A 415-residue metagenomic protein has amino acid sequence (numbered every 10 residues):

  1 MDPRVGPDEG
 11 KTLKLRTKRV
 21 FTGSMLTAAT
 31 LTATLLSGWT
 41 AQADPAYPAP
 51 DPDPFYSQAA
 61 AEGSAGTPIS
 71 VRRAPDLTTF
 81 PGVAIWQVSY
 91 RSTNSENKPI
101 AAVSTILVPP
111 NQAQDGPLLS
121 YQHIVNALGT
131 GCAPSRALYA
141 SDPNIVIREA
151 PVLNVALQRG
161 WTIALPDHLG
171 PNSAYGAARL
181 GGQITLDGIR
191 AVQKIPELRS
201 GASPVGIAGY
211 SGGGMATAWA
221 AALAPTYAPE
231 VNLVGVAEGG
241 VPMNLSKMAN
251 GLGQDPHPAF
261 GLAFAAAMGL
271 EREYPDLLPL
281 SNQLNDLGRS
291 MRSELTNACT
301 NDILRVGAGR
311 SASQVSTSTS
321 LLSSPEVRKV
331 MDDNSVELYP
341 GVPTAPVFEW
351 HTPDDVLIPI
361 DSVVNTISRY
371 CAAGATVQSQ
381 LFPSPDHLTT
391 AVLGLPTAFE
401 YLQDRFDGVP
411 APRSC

Functional and structural regions predicted by a protein language model:
V5-A43: Secretory targeting and sorting signals
A41-A113: Catalytic-loop region of hydrolases
Y47, D53, A60, P242-P340: Accessory cap/linker subdomain of secreted extracellular hydrolases
S95-A101, L107-V155, D167: Short, surface-exposed "cap/lid" segments of acyl-processing enzymes
R148, Y175-P196: Alpha/beta-hydrolase active-site loop
R190-F260: Primarily recognizes the serine-hydrolase "nucleophile elbow" in alpha/beta-hydrolase and SGNH/GDSL folds
F348-D355: Short beta-strand/loop motif that positions the catalytic acidic residue of the alpha/beta-hydrolase fold
V356-S362: Conserved alpha/beta-hydrolase "acid-adjacent" motif
